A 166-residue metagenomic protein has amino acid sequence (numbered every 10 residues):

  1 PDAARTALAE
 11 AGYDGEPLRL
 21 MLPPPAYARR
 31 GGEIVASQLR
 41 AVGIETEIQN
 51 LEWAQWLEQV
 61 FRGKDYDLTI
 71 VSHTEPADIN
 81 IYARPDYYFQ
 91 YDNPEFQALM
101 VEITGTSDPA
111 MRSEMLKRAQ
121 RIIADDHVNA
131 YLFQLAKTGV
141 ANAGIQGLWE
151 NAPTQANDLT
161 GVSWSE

Functional and structural regions predicted by a protein language model:
P1-D2, V60-D65, I81-S107, L135-E166: Short, solvent-exposed loop/beta-turn-alpha elements that line the ligand-binding surface or hinge of extracytoplasmic
P1-S37, D92, R118, I122 (+1 more regions): Append "and occasionally in soluble cytosolic enzymes with long acidic Gly/Pro-rich linkers
A9-D14, S37-I44, F61-D65, T74 (+2 more regions): Sec-exported extracytoplasmic/periplasmic mature domains
L18, T46, A130: Hydrophobic anchor at the start of a short beta-strand that flanks the dinucleotide cofactor-binding loop
P23-G31, I48, E52, V71 (+2 more regions): Extracytoplasmic/periplasmic, Sec-exported soluble proteins
P24-A28, W53-Q55, H73-A77, R121-I122 (+2 more regions): Solvent-exposed loop/turn segments at secondary-structure junctions within structured extracellular/periplasmic domains
R30-G31, S37-D86, M115-L116: Periplasmic binding protein-like
A36-E47, K137, Q146, N157: C-terminal amphipathic alpha-helical "assembly" element that mediates oligomerization/partner interfaces or acts as
